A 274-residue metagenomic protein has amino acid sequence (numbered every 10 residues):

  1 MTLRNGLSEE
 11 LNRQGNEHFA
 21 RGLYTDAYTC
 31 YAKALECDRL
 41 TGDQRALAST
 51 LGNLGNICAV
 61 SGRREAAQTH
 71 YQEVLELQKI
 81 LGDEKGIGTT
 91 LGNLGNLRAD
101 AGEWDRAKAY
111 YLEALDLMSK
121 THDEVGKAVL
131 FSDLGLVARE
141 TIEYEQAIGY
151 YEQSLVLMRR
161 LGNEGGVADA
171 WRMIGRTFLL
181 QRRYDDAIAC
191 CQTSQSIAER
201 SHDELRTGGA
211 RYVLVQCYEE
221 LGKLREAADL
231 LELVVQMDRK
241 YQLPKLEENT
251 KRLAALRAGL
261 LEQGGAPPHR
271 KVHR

Functional and structural regions predicted by a protein language model:
T2, G42, G82, H122 (+3 more regions): Structural signature of alpha-solenoid helical repeat scaffolds
E9-G22, T29, E36, R45-V60 (+5 more regions): Conserved alpha-helical positions within TPR/SEL1-like repeat arrays
H18, D38, C58, Q78 (+7 more regions): Eukaryotic all-alpha helical interaction scaffolds
V215-Q216, E220-G222, L253-K271: Alpha-helical linker/edge segments of TPR/alpha-solenoid repeat scaffolds and analogous pre-/post-domain helices
Q216-L243: TPR/TPR-like (Sel1-like) alpha-helical repeat modules
